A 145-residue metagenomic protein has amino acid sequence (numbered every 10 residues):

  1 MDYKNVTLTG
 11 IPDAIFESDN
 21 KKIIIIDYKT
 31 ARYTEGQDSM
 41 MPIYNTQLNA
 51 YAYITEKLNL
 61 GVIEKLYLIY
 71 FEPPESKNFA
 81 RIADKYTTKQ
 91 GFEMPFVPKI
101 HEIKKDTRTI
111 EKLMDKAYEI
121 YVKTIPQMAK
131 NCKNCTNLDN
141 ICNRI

Functional and structural regions predicted by a protein language model:
M1-K4: A short acidic/basic microdomain associated with nuclease active sites
V6-L8, I43: A generic structural micro-feature
L8-E35, Y51: Conserved catalytic cores of phosphodiester-cleaving nucleases, focusing on short active-site segments
D27, G36-D38, K77-R81: A short secondary-structure junction signal
Y33-P42, K99-E102: Short histidine-centered catalytic/ligand-binding loop motif
M40-Y67: Metal-dependent nuclease catalytic cores in nucleic-acid-processing enzymes, especially RNase H-like/related
K57-I145: Metal-dependent nuclease catalytic regions and adjoining charged, substrate-binding loops involved in nucleic-acid end
